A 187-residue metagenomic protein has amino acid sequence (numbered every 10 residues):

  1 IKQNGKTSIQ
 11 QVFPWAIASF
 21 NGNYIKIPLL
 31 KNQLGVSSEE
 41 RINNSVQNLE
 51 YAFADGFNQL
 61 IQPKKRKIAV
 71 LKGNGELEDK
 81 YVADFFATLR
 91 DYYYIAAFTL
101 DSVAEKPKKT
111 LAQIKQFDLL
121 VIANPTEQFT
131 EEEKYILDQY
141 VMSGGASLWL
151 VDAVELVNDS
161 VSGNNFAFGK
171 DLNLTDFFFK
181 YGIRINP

Functional and structural regions predicted by a protein language model:
I1-P187: Short, surface-exposed patches at the edges or C-terminal ends of soluble domains, predominantly
